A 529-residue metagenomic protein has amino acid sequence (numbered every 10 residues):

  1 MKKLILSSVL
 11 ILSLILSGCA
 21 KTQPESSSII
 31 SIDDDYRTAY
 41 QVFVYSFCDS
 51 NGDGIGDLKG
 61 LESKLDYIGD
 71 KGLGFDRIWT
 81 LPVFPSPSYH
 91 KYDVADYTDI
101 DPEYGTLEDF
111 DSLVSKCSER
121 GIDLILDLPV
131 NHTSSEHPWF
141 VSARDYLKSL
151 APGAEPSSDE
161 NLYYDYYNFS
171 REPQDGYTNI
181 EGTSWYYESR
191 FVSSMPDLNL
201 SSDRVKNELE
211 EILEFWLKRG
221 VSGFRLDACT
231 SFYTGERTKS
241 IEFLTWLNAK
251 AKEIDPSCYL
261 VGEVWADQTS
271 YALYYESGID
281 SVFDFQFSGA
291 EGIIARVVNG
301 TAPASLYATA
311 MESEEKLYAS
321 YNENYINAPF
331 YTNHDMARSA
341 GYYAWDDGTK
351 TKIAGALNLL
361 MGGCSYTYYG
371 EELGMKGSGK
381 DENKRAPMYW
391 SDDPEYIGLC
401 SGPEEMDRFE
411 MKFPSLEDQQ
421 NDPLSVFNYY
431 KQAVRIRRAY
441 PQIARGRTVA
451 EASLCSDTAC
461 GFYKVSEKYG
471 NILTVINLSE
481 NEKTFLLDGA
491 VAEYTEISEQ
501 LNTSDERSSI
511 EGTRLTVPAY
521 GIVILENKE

Functional and structural regions predicted by a protein language model:
L4-K21: Sec-dependent N-terminal signal peptides of Gram-positive bacterial secreted proteins and lipoproteins
C19-E210, K218, R225, C229-S277: Acidic/aromatic-lined carbohydrate-recognition and catalytic surfaces of CAZymes acting on diverse glycans
V44-F47, P85-S86, V130-N131, S222 (+8 more regions): Short, solvent-exposed loop/turn segments at secondary-structure junctions
D76-R77, G121-D123, S222-F224, S257-Y259 (+6 more regions): Beta-sheet entry/capping signal
V114-S115, N131-H132, H137-K148, I212 (+5 more regions): Active-site-proximal helices and loops of the catalytic beta/alpha 8
F330-N333, A344-T484: Loop/helix patches that line or flank the sugar-binding groove of alpha-linked glycan CAZymes
E482-T503: Beta-strand-rich binding/interaction modules
I510-E529: C-terminal beta-strand-rich structural cap/linker in extracellular carbohydrate-active enzymes
